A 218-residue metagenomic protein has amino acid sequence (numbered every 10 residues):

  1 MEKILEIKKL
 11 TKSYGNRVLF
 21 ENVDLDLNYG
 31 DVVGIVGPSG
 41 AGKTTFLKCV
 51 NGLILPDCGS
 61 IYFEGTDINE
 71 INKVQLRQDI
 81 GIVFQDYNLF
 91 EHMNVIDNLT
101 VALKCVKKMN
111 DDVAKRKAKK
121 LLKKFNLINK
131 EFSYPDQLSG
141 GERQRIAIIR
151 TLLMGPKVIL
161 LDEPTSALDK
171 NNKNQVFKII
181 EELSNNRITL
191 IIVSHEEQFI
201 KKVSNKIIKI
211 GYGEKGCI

Functional and structural regions predicted by a protein language model:
V36-P38: The feature captures the beta-strand-to-loop junction immediately N-terminal to the Walker
N51: Helix-to-loop junction immediately C-terminal to a conserved catalytic motif
G59-D67, L76: Conserved ABC transporter NBD signature motif
S133-D136, M154-G155, N186: Conserved signature/switch motifs of ABC ATPase nucleotide-binding domains
I159-D162: Catalytic Walker B motif of ABC-type/P-loop ATPase nucleotide-binding domains
S194-H195: H-loop/switch region of ABC-family ATPase nucleotide-binding domains
